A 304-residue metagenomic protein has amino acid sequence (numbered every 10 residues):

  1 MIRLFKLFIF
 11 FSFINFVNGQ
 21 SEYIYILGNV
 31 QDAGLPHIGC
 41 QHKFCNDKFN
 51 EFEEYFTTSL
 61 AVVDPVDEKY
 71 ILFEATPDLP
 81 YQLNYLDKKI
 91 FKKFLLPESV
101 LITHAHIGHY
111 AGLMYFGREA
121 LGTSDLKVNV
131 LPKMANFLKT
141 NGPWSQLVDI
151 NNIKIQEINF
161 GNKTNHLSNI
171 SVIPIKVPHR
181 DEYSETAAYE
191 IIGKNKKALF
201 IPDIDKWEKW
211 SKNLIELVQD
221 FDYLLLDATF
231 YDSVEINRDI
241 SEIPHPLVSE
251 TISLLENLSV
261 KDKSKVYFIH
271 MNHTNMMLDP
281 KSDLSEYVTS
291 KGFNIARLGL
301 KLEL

Functional and structural regions predicted by a protein language model:
L4-I14: Sec-dependent N-terminal signal peptides
F13-S21: Bacterial Sec-dependent signal peptides at the C-terminal "C-region" and cleavage site
Q20-K88, I155-L217, K301-L304: Core dinuclear metal-dependent hydrolase active-site scaffold
D64-N129, D222: Active-site metal-binding motif and surrounding structural segment of the metallo-beta-lactamase
L72-T76, L96-H109, N129-L131, L199-I204 (+3 more regions): Active-site neighborhood of phospho(di)ester-bond hydrolases with catalytic His/Asp-centered motifs
P97, I150-N152, D220-F221, S290: Short, well-ordered alpha-helix to beta-strand connector turns
K133-P143: A short, active-site helix/loop in glycosyltransferases that binds the activated sugar's phosphate group
I192-K197, I204-L300: Cap/insert and terminal regions of metallo-dependent hydrolase folds
